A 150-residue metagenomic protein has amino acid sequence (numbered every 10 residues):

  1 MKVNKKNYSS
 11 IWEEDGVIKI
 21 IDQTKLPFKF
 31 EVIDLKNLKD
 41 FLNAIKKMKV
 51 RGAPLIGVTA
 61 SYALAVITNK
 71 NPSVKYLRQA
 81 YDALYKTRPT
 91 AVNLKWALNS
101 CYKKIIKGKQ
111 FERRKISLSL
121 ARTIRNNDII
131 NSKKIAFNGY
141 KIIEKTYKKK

Functional and structural regions predicted by a protein language model:
M1-K39: Positively charged, low-complexity intrinsically disordered leader regions
T24-P27, N37-K46, I116-R122, K150: Glycine/charged-rich beta-loop-alpha catalytic/anionic-binding loops adjacent to active sites
F28-F30, F41, F111, F137: Phenylalanine-focused residue identity feature
F30-D34, L42, M48, L55-A60: Glycine-rich phosphate/pyrophosphate-binding loop regions near the starts of catalytic domains
K49-K150: N-terminal active-site beta-alpha-beta segment that forms phosphate/nucleotide-binding and substrate-recognition loops
